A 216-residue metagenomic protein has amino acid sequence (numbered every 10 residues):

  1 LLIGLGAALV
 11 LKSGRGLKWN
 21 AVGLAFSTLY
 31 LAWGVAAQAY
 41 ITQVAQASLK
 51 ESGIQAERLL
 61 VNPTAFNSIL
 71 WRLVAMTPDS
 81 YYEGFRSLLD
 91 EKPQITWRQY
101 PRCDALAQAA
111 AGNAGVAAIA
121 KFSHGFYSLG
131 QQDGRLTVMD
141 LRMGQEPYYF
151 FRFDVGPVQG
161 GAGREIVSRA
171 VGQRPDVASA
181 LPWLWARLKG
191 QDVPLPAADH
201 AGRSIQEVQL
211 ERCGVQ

Functional and structural regions predicted by a protein language model:
L1-L11: Membrane-embedded alpha-helical segments of integral membrane proteins
I3-G4, N67-I69: Short, basic and Ser/Thr-rich N-terminal targeting/leader segments
L9-L17, K50-Q55: Secondary-structure boundary elements
K12-I41: Internal/C-terminal transmembrane anchor helices
Q38-E57: Alpha-helical transmembrane signal-anchor/signal-peptide segments
E57-R58, S68-Q216: Extracytosolic and intramembrane catalytic regions of membrane-associated proteins in envelope/secretory systems
L60-T64: Short, solvent-exposed loop/turn elements at beta->coil junctions and helix N-caps that rim active or binding pockets
